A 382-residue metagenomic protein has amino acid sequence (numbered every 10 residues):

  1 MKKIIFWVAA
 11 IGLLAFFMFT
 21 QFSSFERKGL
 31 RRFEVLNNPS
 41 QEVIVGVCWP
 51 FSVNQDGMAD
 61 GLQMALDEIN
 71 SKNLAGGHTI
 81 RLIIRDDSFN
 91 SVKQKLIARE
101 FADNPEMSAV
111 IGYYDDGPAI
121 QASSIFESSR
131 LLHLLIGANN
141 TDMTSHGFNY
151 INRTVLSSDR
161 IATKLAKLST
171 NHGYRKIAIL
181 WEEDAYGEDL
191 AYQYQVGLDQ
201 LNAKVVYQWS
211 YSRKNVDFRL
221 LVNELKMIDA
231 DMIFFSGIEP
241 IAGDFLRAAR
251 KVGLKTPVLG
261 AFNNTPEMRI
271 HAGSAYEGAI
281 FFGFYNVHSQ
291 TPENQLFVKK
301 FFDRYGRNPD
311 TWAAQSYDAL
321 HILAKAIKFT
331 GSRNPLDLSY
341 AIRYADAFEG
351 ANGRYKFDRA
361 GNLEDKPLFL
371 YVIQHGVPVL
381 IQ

Functional and structural regions predicted by a protein language model:
K2-Q382: Extracytosolic ligand-binding ectodomains
